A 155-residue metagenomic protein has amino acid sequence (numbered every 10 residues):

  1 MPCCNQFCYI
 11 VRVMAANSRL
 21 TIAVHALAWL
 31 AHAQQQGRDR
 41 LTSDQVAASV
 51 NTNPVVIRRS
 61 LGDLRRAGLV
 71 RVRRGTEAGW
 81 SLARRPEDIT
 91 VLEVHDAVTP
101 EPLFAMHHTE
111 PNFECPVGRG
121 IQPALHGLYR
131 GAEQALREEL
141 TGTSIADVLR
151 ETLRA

Functional and structural regions predicted by a protein language model:
P2-I10, T90, H108-A155: C-terminal regulatory/oligomerization modules of transcriptional regulators
P2-L27: Short alpha-helical segments that sit at the start of domains
H25-A33, A97: Short amphipathic alpha-helical elements of helix-turn-helix/winged-helix folds
R40-N51: A short alpha-helical element within helix-turn-helix/winged-helix DNA-binding domains across DNA-binding proteins
N53-V56: Short coil turns linking two alpha-helices in DNA-binding domains
S60-A67: Basic amphipathic alpha-helical segments that dock to polyanions
A67-A83: Beta-hairpin "wing" of winged helix-turn-helix
